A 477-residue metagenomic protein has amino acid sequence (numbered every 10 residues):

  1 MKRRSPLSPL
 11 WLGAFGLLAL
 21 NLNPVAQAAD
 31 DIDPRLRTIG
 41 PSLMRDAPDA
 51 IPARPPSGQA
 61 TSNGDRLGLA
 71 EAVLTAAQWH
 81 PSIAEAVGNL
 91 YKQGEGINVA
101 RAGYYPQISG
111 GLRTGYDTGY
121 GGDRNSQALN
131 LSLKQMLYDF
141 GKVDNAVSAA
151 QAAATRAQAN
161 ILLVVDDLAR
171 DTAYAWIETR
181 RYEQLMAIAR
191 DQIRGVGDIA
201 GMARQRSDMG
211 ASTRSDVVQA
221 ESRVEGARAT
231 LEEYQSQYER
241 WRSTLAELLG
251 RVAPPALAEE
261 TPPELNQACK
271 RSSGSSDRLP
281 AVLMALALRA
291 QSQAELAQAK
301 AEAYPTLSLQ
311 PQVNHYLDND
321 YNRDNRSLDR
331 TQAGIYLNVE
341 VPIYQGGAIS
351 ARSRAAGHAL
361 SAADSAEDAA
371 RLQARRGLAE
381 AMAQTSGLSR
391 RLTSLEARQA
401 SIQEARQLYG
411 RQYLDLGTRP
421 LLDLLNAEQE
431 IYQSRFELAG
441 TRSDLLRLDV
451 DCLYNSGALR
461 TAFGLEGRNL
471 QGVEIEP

Functional and structural regions predicted by a protein language model:
K2-R3, R35-T38, A159, V164-R278 (+3 more regions): Periplasmic alpha-helical coiled-coil/stalk elements that build and connect Gram-negative outer-membrane
K2-R4, Q27-D46, T61, E428 (+1 more regions): Acidic, low-complexity, intrinsically disordered peripheral segments
L12-N21: Bacterial N-terminal signal peptides
A47-T75: Regulatory alphaC helix of protein kinase catalytic domains
E71-W79, V217, E221, R251-D320 (+1 more regions): Amphipathic alpha-helical coiled-coil scaffold segments and their short linker/junction regions
A84, Q107-R124, L137-L163, L283 (+3 more regions): Small/polar (Gly/Ser/Thr/Ala-rich) solvent-exposed segments that form structured loops/beta-strands/short helices used
E85-A100, V164, L168-I188, I193 (+6 more regions): Amphipathic alpha-helical coiled-coil segments
L131-L133, L337: Membrane-embedded beta-strands of outer-membrane beta-barrel proteins, especially the hydrophobic/small aromatic
